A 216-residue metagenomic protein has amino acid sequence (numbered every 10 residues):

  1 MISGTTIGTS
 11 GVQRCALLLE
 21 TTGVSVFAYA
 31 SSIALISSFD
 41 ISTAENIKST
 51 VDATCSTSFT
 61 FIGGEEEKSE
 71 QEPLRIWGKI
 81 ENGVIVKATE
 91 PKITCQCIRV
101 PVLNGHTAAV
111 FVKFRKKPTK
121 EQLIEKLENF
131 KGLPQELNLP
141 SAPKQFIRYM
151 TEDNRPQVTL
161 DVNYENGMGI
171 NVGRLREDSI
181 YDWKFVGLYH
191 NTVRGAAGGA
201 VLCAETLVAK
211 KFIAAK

Functional and structural regions predicted by a protein language model:
M1-S10, R14-L17, T21-T50, S56: Low-acidity, Ser/Thr- and Arg-rich intrinsically disordered low-complexity segments
T6, S10-Q13, S25-A28, S42 (+5 more regions): Compositionally biased, intrinsically disordered low-complexity regions
G11, L74-V86, P143-F146, P156-D161: N-terminal start-of-chain detector that recognizes signal peptides and the immediate post-cleavage beginning
A34, A44-F130: Active-site-lining helix/loop region of Rossmann-like oxidoreductase modules
T94-R99, N104-K216: C-terminal active-site/capping subdomain that shapes the small-molecule cofactor and substrate pocket of enzyme
